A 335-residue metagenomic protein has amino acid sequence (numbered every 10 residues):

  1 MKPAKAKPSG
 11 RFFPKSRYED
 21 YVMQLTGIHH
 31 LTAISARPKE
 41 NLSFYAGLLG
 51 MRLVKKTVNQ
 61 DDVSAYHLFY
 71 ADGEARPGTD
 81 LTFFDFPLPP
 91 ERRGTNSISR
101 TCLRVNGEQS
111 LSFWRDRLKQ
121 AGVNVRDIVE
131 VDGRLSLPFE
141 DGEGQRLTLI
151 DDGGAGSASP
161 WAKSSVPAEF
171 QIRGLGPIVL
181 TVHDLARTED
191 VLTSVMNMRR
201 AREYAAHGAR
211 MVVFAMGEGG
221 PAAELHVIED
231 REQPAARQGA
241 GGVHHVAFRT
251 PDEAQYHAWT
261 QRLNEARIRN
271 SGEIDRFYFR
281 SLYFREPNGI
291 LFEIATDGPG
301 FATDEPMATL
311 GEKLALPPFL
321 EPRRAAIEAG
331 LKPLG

Functional and structural regions predicted by a protein language model:
P3, P8, S16: Cationic, low-complexity basic patches in intrinsically disordered or flexible, solvent-exposed regions
R11-V22, V54-T57, S112-G174, R202-H226 (+1 more regions): Vicinal oxygen chelate
Y21-P89, T95-V105, S112, D116-Q120 (+2 more regions): An N-terminus-focused feature that recognizes amino-terminal "leader" regions
G27-A36, P87-R117, L137-E140, R173-H183 (+2 more regions): Vicinal oxygen chelate
N41-A46, L68, L118, G144 (+3 more regions): Conserved active-site tyrosine of GNAT-family acetyltransferases
Y70-D72, D85, D151, E229 (+1 more regions): Residue-level signal for short segments within beta-strands and strand-turn junctions of well-structured beta-sheet
F84-L88, W161-S164, V227-Q233: Short amphipathic beta-strand starts and helix->beta connectors
E169-H257, N264-N270, E286: Surface-exposed interaction/gating patches
